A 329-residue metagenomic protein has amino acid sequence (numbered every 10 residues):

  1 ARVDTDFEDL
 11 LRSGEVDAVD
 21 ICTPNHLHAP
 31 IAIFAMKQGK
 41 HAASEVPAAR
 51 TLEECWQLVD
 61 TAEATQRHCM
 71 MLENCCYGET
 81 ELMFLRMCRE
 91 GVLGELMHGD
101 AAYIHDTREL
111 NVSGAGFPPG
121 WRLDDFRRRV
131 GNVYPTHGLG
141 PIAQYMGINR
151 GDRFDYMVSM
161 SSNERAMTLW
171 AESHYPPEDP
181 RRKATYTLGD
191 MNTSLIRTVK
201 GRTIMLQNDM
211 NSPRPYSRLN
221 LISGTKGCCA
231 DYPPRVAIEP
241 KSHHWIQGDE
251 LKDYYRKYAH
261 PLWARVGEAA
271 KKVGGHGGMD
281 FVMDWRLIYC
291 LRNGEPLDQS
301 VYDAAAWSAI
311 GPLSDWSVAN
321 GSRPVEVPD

Functional and structural regions predicted by a protein language model:
A1, Q38-K40, T65-R67, R202-T203: A short helix->loop->beta-strand "cap" motif at the edges of active sites that frequently abuts
R2-T61: Beta-loop-alpha module in the N-terminal Rossmann-like domain of NAD(P)-dependent dehydrogenases, especially those
T5, S44, C69-M71, D100 (+1 more regions): Hydrophobic residues in well-ordered beta-strands that form the structural core
D20-I21, A42-E45, C69-E73, M205-N208: Short catalytic-loop micro-motif centered on adjacent basic/acidic residues
T65-H68, C75-Y186, L287: Predominantly a Rossmann-like dinucleotide-binding segment in NAD(P)-dependent oxidoreductases
A143, P213-D329: C-terminal helical cap and adjacent loop that interface with cofactors, partners, or active-site loops
S194-K200, G224: Active-site beta-strand termini and strand-to-loop segments that position acidic
